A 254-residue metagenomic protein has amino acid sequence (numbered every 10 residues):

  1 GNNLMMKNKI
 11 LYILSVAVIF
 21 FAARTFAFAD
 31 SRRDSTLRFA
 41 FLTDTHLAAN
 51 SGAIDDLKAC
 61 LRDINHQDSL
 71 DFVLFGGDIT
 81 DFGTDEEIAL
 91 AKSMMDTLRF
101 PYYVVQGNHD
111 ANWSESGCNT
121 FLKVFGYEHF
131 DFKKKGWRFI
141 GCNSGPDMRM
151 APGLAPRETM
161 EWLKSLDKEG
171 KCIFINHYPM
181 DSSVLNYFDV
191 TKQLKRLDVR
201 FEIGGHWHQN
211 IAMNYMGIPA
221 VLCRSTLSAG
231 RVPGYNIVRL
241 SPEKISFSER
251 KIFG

Functional and structural regions predicted by a protein language model:
M5-L14: Bacterial N-terminal signal peptides that target proteins for export
I13-A23: Bacterial N-terminal signal peptides
F26-L90: N-terminal active-site segment of His-dependent metallophosphoesterases
S31-R32, N65-V73, K133, R138-I140 (+2 more regions): His/acidic metal-ligating clusters that form di-metal
L42, F132, N210, N214-G254: Binuclear metal-dependent phosphoesterase catalytic core
L42, G76, V105, I175 (+1 more regions): Generic enzyme active-site microenvironment
A48-S51, D81-E86, N108-S116, D147-M150 (+3 more regions): Active-site environment of divalent metal-dependent phosphoester hydrolases
D55-C60, E87-A91, E115-F130, P156-W162 (+1 more regions): Alpha-helical scaffolding within the catalytic cores of extracellular/periplasmic polymer-degrading hydrolases
